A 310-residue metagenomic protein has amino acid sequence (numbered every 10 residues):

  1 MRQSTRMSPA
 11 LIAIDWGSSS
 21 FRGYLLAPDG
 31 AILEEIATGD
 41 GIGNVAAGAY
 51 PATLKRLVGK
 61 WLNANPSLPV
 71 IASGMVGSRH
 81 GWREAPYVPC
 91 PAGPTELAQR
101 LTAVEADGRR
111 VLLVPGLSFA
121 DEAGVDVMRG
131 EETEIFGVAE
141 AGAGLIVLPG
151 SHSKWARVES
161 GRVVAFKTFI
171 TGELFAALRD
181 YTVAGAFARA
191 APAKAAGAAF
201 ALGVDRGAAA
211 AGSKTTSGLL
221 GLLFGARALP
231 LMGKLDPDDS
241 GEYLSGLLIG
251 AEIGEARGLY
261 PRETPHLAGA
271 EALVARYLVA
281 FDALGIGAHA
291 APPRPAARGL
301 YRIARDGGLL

Functional and structural regions predicted by a protein language model:
L11-A49: Short glycine-rich, Thr/Ser-proximal phosphate-binding strand/loop in the N-terminal lobe of ATP-dependent enzymes
L11-D15, P69-I71, G144-L148, H266-L267: Short glycine-aspartate micro-motif
I14-S20, L148-H152, T171, G269-A272: A short acidic Gly-Thr/Ser loop motif
S20, R262-A280: Glycine-rich phosphate-binding loops at beta-strand->alpha-helix junctions
V45, L117-A208: Glycine-rich phosphate-binding loop plus the immediately following alpha-helix
W61-V125: Short beta-strand-loop/turn "lid" adjacent to the catalytic site in phosphate-handling enzymes
A208-I253: Adenine-nucleotide phosphate-binding core of ATP-dependent small-molecule kinases
G246, G254, I286-L310: Glycine-rich phosphate-binding/hydrolytic loop that grips phosphoryl groups
